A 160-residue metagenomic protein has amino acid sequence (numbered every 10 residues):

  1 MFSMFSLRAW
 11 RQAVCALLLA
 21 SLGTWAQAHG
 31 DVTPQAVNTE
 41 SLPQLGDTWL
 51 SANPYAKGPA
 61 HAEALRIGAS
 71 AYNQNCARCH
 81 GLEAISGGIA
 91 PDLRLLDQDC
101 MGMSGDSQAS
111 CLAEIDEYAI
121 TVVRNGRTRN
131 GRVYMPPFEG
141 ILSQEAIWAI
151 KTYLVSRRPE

Functional and structural regions predicted by a protein language model:
F2-V14: Bacterial N-terminal signal peptides that target proteins for export
R11-L18, S86: Sec-dependent N-terminal signal peptides
S21-A26: N-terminal signal peptide c-region/cleavage motif recognized by signal peptidases
A28-V37, G87-L96, R124-R158: Axial heme c-ligation environment in periplasmic c-type cytochrome domains
P34-A71: Electrostatic cytochrome c docking/interface patches
P59, A113, I141-L142: Short, conserved sequence motifs enriched in acidic/basic residues, glycine, and aromatics that mark functional "hot
L65-A69, G81, I85-R124, Y134: Gly/Gly-Pro-rich "capping" loops immediately C-terminal to redox-active cysteine motifs in periplasmic/lumenal
G68, Y72-L82, M135, I150-L154: The canonical Cys-X-X-Cys-His
